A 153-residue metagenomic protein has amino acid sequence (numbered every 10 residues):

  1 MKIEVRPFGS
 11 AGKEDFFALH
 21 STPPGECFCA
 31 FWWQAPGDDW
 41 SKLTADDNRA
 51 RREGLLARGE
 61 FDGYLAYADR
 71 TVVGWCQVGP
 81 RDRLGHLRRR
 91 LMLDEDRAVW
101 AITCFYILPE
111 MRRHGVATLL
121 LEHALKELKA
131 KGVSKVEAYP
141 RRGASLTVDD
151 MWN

Functional and structural regions predicted by a protein language model:
M1-Q34: Conserved N-terminal entry element of GNAT/NAT acetyltransferase domains
P7, L65, V72-Q77, K135-Y139: A structural signal for short, well-ordered beta-strand segments and their strand-loop junctions that often border
F17-E26, C76, L84, K126-L128: Short, solvent-exposed beta-strand-terminating loops
F31-G63: Active-site rim helix/loop that mediates acceptor-substrate recognition in acyltransferases
G54-R58, Y67, T71-L108, R112 (+1 more regions): Conserved acyl-donor/pantetheine-binding loop and adjacent beta-alpha core of acyl/acetyltransferases and related
C104-I107, R113-K129: Conserved acetyl-CoA-binding loop-helix of GNAT-fold acetyltransferases
L121, L128-D150: Conserved GNAT acetyl-CoA-binding A-motif
